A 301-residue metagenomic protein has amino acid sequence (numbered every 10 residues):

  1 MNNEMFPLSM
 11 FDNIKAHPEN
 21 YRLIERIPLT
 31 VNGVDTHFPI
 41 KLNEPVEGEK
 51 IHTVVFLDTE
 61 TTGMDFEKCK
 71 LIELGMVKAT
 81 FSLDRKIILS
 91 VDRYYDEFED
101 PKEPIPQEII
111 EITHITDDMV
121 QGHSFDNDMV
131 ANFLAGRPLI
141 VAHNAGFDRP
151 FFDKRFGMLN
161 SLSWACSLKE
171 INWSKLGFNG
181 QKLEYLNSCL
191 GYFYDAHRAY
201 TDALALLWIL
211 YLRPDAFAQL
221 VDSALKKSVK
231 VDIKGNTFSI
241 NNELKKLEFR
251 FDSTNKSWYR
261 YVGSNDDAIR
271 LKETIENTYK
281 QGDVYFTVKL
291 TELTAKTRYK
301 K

Functional and structural regions predicted by a protein language model:
N2-P45, I209-K301: Acidic two-metal-ion nuclease catalytic site recognized across multiple nuclease folds, prominently DnaQ/RNase D-T
N3-W164, L176-A196: Conserved non-catalytic scaffold segment of RNase H-like nuclease domains
H123, Y200, S257: Residue-level "edge-of-site" marker
R155, W173, C189, I209-A216: Active-site catalytic microenvironments for nucleophilic, acid-base chemistry
A196-A199, T291: Acidic carboxylate-rich catalytic motifs and surrounding loops in phosphoryl-/glycosyl-chemistry enzymes
T201-I209: Acidic, divalent-metal-coordinating active-site segment for phosphoryl/phosphodiester hydrolysis, typified by short
